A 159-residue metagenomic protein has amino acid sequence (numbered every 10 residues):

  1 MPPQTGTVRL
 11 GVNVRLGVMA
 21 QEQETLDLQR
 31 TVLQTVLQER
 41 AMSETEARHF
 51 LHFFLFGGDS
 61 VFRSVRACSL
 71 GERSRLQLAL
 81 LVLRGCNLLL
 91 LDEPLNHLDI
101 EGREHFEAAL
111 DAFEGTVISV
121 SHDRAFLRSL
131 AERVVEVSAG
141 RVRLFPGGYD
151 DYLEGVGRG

Functional and structural regions predicted by a protein language model:
M1-G159: ABC ATP-binding cassette signature C-motif
